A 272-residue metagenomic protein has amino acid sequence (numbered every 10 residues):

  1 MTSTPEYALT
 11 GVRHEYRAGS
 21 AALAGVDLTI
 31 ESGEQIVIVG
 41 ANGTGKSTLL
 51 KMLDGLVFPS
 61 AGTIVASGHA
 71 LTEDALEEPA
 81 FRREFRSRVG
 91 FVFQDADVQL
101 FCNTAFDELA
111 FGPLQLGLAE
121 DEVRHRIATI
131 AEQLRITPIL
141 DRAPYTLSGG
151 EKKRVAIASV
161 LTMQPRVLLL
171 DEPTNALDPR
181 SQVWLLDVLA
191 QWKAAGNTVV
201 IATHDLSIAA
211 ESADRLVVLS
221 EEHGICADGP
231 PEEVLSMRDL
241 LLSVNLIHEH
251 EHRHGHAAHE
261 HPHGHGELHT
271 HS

Functional and structural regions predicted by a protein language model:
D54: Helix-to-loop junction immediately C-terminal to a conserved catalytic motif
G62-D74: Conserved ABC transporter NBD signature motif
D121-I139: Conserved ABC ATPase "signature" region
A143-L147, E151: Conserved ABC ATPase signature
V160-L161: ABC ATPase C-loop
L168-D171: Catalytic Walker B motif of ABC-type/P-loop ATPase nucleotide-binding domains
T203-H204: H-loop/switch region of ABC-family ATPase nucleotide-binding domains
H223-N245: Conserved beta-strand-loop-alpha-helix hinge in the C-terminal portion of ABC ATPase nucleotide-binding domains
